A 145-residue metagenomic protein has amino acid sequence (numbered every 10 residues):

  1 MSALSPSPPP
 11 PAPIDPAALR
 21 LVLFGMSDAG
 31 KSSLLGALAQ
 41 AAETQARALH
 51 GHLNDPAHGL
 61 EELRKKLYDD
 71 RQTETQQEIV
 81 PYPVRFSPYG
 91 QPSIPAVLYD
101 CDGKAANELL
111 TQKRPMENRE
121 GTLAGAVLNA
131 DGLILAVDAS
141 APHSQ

Functional and structural regions predicted by a protein language model:
S2-L98, K104: Conserved G1/Walker A P-loop phosphate-binding module
L98-Y99, A136: Structural recognition of the conserved hydrophobic beta-strand(s) that form the central parallel beta-sheet of P-loop
E108-H143: Inter-motif core of Ras-like GTPase G domains
